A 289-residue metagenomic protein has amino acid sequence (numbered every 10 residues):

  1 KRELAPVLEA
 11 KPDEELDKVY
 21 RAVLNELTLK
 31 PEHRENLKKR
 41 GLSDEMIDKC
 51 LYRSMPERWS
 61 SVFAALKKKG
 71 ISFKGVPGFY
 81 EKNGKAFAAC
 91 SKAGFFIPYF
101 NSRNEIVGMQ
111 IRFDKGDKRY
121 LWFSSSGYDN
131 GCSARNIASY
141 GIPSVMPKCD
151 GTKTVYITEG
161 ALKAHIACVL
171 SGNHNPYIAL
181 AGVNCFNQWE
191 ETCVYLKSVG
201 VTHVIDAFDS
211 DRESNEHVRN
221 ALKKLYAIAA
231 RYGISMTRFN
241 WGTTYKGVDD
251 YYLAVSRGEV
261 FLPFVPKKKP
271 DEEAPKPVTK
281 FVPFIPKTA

Functional and structural regions predicted by a protein language model:
K1, T28-F95, D250-P286: Short, small/acidic-rich helices and loops at N termini and domain boundaries of DNA replication/processing enzymes
K1-N36: Conserved active-site segments centered on acidic
E3-P12, L16, R58-V199: Phosphate-handling DNA/RNA-contact segment within nucleic-acid enzymes
E14, K18, P31-E35, E45 (+6 more regions): Generic alpha-helical secondary structure signal
R21-L24, K39, D44, K49 (+4 more regions): Generic secondary-structure boundary/loop-capping signal
R21-N25, L51-M55, E213: Conserved short loop/turn motifs at secondary-structure junctions
R119, C149-V155, A161-A289: TOPRIM fold recognition
